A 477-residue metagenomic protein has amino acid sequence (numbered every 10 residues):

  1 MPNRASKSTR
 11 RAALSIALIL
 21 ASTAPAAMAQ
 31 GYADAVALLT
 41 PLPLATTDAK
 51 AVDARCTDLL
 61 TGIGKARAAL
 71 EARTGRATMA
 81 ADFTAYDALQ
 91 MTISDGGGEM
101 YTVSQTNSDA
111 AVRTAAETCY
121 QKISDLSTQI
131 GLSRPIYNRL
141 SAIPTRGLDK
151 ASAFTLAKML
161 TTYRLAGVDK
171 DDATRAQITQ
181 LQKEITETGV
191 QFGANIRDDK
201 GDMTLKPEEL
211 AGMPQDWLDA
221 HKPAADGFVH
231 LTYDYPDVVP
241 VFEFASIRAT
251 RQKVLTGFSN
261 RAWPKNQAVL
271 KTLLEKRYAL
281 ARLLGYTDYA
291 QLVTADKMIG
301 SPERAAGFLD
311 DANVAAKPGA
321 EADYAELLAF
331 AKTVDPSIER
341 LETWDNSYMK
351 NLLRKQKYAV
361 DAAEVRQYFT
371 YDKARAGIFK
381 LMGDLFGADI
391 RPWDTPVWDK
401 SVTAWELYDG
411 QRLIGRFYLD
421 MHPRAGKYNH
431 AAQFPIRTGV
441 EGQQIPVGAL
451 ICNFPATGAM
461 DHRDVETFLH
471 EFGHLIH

Functional and structural regions predicted by a protein language model:
P2, Q30-M213, H230: N-terminal helix-rich structural modules
P2-L14: Bacterial N-terminal signal peptides that target proteins for export
A13-A24: Bacterial N-terminal signal peptides
P25-A29: Sec/Tat signal peptide C-region and signal peptidase I cleavage site
A37-A51, E99-C119, S141-Q180, L231-Q267 (+2 more regions): Short His/Asp/Glu-rich catalytic/ion-coordination signatures at enzyme active sites or charged loops
T155-L156, E187, A194, D199-T232 (+2 more regions): Active-site-proximal, well-structured secondary-structure segments within enzyme catalytic domains
R463-H477: Active-site recognition of the HExxH zinc-binding catalytic motif
